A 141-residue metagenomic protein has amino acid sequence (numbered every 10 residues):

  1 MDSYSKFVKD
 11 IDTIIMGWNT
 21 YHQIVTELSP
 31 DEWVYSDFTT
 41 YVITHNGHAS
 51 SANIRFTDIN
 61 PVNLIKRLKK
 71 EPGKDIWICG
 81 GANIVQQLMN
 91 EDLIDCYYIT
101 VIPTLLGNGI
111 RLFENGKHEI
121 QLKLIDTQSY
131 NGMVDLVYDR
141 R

Functional and structural regions predicted by a protein language model:
M1-R141: Enzymes that bind and transform nitrogen-containing heteroaromatic metabolites
